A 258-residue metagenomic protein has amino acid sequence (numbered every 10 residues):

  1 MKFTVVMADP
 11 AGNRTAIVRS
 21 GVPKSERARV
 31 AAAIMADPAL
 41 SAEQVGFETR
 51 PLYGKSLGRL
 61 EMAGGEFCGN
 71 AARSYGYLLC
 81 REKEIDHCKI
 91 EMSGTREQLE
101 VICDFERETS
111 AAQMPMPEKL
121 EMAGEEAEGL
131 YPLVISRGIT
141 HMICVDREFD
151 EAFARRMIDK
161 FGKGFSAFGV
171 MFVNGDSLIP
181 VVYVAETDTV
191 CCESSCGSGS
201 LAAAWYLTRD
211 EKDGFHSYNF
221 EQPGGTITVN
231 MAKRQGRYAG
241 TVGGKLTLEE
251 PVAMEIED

Functional and structural regions predicted by a protein language model:
M1-T109, K119-L120, Y131-I135, T140-D258: A glycine-rich beta-to-alpha transition motif near the start of alpha/beta enzyme domains, typified by
Q113-M114: Internal, conserved structured core segments that host functional sites
M122-G124: Long, charge-rich C-terminal accessory regions
